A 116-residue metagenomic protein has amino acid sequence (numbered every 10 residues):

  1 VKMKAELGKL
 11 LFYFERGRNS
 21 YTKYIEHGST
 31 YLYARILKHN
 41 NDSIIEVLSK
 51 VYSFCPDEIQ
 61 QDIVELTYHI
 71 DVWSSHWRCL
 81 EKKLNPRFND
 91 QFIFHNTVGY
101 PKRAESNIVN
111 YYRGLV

Functional and structural regions predicted by a protein language model:
V1-V116: Conserved non-transmembrane functional hotspots
